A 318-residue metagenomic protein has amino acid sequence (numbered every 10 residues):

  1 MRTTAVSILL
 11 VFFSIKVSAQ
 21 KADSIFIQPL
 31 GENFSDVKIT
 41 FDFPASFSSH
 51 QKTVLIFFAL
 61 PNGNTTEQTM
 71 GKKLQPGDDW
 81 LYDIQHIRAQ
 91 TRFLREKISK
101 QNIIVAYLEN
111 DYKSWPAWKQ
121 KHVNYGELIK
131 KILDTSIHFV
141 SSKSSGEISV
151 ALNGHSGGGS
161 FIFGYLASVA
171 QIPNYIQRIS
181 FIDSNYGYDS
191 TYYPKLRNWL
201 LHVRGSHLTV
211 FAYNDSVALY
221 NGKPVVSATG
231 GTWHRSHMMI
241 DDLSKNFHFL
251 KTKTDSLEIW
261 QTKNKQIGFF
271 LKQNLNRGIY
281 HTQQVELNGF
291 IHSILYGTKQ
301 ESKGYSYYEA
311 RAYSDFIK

Functional and structural regions predicted by a protein language model:
M1-Q20: Bacterial Sec-dependent N-terminal signal peptides
V17-L55: A domain-start/cap signature at the N-terminus of enzymes
S35-D36, A45-K100: Short, surface-exposed "cap/lid" segments of acyl-processing enzymes
R88, Y107-K143: Alpha/beta-hydrolase active-site loop
K143-S156: Alpha/beta-hydrolase fold nucleophile elbow
G154-L166: Glycine-rich nucleophile elbow surrounding the catalytic serine of serine-hydrolase chemistry
A170-Q261: The feature captures the conserved acid-bearing segment of alpha/beta-hydrolase catalytic domains
K223-K318: C-terminal accessory extensions appended to soluble enzyme cores
